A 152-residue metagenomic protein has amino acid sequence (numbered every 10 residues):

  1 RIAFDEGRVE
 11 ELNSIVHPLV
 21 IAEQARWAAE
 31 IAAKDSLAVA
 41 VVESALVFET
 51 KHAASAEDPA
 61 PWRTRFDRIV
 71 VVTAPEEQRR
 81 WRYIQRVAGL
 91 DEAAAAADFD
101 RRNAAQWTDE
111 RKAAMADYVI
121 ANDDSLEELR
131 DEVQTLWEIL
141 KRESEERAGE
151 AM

Functional and structural regions predicted by a protein language model:
R1-E11, I15, L19: N-terminal phosphate/diphosphate-binding loop that engages ATP/GTP or pyrophosphate donors across diverse enzyme folds
D5, I31-D35, D123: Short coil/turn helix-boundary motifs
G7, P18-L19, E77-Q78, W107 (+1 more regions): Short alpha-helical
L12, V41, I120: Residue-level signature of catalytic and energy-coupling elements of molecular machines, predominantly ATP/GTP-dependent
I15-V16, A74-P75, N103-A104, D124: Short beta->alpha linker loops
A22-K34, A40-Q85: ATP-dependent NMP and nucleoside kinases share a basic, alpha-helical "lid"
E23-W27, A53-R63, A88-E146, A151-M152: Small-molecule kinase domains that catalyze NTP-dependent phosphoryl transfer to phosphate-bearing small molecules
